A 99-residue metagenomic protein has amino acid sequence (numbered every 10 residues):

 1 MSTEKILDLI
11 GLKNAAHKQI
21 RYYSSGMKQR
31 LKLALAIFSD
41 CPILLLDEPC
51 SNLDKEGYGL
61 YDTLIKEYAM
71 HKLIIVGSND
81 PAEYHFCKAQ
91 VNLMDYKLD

Functional and structural regions predicted by a protein language model:
M1-A15: Conserved ABC ATPase "signature" region
Q19-G26: Conserved ABC ATPase signature
L33: Hydrophobic anchor residue at the start of the ABC signature
I43-L45: Walker B motif beta-strand of ABC-family P-loop ATPases
D47, L53-D54: ABC-family nucleotide-binding domains
D54-L64: Conserved D-loop/post-Walker B switch-helix segment of ABC ATPase nucleotide-binding domains
L64-D80, Y84: Conserved catalytic loops of ABC-family nucleotide-binding domains
